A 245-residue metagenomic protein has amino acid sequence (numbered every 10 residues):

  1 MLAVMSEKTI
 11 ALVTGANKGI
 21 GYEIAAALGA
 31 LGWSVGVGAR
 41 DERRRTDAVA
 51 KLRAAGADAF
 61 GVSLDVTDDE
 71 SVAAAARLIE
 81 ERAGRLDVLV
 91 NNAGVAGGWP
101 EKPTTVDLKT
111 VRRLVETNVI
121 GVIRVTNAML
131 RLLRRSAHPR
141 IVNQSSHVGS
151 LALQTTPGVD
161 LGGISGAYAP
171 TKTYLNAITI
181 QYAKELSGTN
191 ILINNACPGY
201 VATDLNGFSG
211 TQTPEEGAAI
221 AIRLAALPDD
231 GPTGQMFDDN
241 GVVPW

Functional and structural regions predicted by a protein language model:
V4-G36: Canonical Rossmann dinucleotide-binding motif of NAD(H)/NADP(H)-dependent dehydrogenases/reductases, specifically
L31-D47: Conserved glycine-rich Rossmann-like NAD(P)H-binding loop of the short-chain dehydrogenase/reductase
E42-R43, S63-R77, L108: The beta1-alpha1 cofactor-binding region of Rossmann-like NAD(H)/NADP(H)-dependent oxidoreductases
A57-D58, L78-N91, G97-W99, D107: A glycine-rich helix->loop->beta "capping" turn within Rossmann-like NAD(P)(H)-dependent oxidoreductase domains
V90, V125-M129, L133, I178-T179 (+1 more regions): Hydrophobic positions on the long internal alpha-helix of Rossmann-like NAD(P)-dependent oxidoreductase domains
V95-V115, R134-S187: Catalytic loop of short-chain dehydrogenase/reductase
T173-N176, G188, N195-A196, T203 (+1 more regions): C-terminal helical subdomain
